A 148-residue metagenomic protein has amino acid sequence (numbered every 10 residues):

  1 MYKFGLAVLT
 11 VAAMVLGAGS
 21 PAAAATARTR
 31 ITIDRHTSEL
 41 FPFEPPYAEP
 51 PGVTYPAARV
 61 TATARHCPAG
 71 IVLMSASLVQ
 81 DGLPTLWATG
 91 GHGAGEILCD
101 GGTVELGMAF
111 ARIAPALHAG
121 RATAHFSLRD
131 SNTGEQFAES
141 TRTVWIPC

Functional and structural regions predicted by a protein language model:
M1-A25: Secretory targeting and sorting signals
T29-L83: Short, surface-exposed binding/anchoring microloops in extracellular/periplasmic proteins
T54-A58, I97-A111: Aromatic sugar-binding surface patches on proteins that engage polysaccharides or sugar-phosphate polymers
L83-G102, S140-W145: Solvent-exposed serine/threonine-rich low-complexity stretches and specific carbohydrate-binding patches
R112-T123: Short glycine/proline/serine/threonine-rich loop/turn segments at secondary-structure transition edges
N132-C148: Short beta-strand elements
